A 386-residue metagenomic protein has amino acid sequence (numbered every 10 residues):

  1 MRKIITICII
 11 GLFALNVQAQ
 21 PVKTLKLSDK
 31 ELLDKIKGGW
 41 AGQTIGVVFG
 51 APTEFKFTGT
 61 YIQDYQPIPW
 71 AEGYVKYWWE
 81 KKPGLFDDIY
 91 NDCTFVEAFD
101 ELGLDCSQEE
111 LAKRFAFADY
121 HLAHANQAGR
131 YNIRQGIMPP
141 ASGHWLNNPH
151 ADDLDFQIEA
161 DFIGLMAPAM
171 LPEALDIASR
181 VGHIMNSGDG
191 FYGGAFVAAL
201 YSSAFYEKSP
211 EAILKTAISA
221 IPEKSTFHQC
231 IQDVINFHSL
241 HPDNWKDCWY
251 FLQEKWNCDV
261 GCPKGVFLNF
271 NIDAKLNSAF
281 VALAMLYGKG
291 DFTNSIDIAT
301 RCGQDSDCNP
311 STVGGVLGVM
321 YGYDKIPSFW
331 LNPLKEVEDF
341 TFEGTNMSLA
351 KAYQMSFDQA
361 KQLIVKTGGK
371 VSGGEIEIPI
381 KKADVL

Functional and structural regions predicted by a protein language model:
M1-P21: Bacterial Sec-dependent N-terminal signal peptides
L27, I133, S142-A151, F162-M170 (+2 more regions): Accessory "access/gating" subregions that flank catalytic or transport cores
L27-G50: Mature N-terminal segment immediately following signal peptide/propeptide cleavage in secreted/periplasmic
L33, A41, F86, V96-A195 (+1 more regions): Active-site cavity-forming subdomains of large catalytic enzyme subunits
I36-K37, T94, L111, P139-G143 (+8 more regions): Mature, well-folded catalytic/scaffold domains that follow N-terminal targeting or propeptide regions
F49, K56-P69, M185-D189, V197 (+2 more regions): Catalytic phosphate/nucleotide-handling subdomain of diverse soluble enzymes
P52-P83, I89-D92, E109-A123: Active-site-surrounding "flap" and adjacent substrate/cofactor-binding loops of secreted or lumenal enzymes, prototyped
H228, I235-F270, M320-L386: Acidic, carboxylate-rich catalytic segments that either coordinate divalent cations
